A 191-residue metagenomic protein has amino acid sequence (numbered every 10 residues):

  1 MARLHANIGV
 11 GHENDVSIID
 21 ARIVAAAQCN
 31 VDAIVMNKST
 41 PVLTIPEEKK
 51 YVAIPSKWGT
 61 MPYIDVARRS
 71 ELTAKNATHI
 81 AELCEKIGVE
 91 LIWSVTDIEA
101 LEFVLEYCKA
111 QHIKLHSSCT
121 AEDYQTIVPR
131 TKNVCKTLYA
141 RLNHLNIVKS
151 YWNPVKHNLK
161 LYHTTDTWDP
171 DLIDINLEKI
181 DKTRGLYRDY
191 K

Functional and structural regions predicted by a protein language model:
M1-K191: Catalytic cores and adjacent flexible loops of soluble metabolic enzymes that perform enolate/carbanion chemistry on
